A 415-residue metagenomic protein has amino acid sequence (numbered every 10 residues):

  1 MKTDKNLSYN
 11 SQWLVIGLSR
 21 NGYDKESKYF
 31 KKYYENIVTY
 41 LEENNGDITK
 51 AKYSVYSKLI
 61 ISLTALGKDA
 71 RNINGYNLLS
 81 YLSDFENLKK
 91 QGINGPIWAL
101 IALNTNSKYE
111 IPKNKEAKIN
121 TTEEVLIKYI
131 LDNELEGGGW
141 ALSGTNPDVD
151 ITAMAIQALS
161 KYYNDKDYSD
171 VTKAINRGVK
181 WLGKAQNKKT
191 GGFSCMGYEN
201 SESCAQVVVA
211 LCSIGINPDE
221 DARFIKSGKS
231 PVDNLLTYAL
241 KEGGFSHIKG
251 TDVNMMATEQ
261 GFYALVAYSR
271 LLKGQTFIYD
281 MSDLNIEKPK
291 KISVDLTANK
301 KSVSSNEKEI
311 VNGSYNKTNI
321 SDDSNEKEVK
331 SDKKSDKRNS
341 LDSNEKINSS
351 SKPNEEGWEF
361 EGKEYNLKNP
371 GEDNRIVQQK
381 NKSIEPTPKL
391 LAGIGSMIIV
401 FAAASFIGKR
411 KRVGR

Functional and structural regions predicted by a protein language model:
K2-E26, D47-R71, L88-I119, E123 (+6 more regions): An alpha-helical repeat/solenoid feature that recognizes helix-turn-helix modules
K28-I37, N72-D84, E116-N120: Alpha-helical repeat scaffolds
V38-T49: Blade-loop segments of beta-propeller domains
N234, K249-Y315: Terminal, non-catalytic domain-edge segments
N285-E385: C-terminal low-complexity, Ser/Thr- and acidic/Pro-rich disordered "stalk" regions positioned immediately N-terminal
N381-S396: Juxtamembrane/start-of-transmembrane alpha-helix segments at the extracytoplasmic/lumenal side of membrane anchors
I398-R415: C-terminal membrane-anchoring or membrane-association module
